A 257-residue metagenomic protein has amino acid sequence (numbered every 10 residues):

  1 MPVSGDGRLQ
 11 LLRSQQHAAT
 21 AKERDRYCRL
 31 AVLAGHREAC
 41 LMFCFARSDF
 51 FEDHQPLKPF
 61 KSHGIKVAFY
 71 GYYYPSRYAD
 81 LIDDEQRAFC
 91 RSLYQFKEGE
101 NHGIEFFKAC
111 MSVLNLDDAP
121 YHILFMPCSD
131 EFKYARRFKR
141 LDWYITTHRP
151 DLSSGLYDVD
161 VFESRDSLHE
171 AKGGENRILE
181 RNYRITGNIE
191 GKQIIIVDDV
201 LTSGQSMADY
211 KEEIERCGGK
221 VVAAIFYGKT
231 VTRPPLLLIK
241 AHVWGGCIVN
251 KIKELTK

Functional and structural regions predicted by a protein language model:
M1-L11, Q16-A19, A34-R37: Short helix-capping/linker turns of helical repeat alpha-solenoids
C40-Y121, D160-E190, K229-T230: Active-site-facing substrate-recognition patch
P120-S129: Short glycine-rich phosphate-binding loop at a beta-alpha junction
E131-A135, E163-S167, R233: Short catalytic/ligand-binding loop motif for oxyanion handling, primarily in non-cytosolic enzymes, centered on
Y157-D158, S167-T256: PRPP/pyrophosphate-binding module of the type I phosphoribosyltransferase fold
